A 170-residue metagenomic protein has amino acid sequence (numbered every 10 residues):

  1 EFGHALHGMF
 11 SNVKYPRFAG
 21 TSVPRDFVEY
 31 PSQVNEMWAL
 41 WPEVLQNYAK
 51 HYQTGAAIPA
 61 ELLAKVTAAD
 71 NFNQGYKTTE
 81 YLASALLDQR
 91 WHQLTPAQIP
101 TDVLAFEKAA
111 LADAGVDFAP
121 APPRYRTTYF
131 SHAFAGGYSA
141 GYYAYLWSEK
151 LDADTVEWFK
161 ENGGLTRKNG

Functional and structural regions predicted by a protein language model:
E1-G170: Cation-handling catalytic/transport regions enriched in His/Asp/Glu
